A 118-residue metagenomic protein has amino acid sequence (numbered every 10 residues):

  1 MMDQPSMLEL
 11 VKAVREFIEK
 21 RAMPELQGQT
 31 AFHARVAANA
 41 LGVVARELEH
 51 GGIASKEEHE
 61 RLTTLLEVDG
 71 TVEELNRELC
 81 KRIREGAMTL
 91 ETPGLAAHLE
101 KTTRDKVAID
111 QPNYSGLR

Functional and structural regions predicted by a protein language model:
M1-F17: An acidic intrinsically disordered interaction segment
M2-S6, A22-Q29, H33, T64 (+2 more regions): Non-transmembrane, amphipathic alpha-helical segments
E9, A13, V36, A40-V43 (+3 more regions): Charged, amphipathic alpha-helical oligomerization/scaffolding segments
I18-E47: N-terminal interaction modules that seed assembly of large macromolecular complexes
M23, Q27-G28, E47-A54, M88-T89 (+2 more regions): Intrinsically disordered or highly flexible coil/loop and linker segments, enriched in small and charged/polar residues
N39-E49, G70, T103-V107: Short alpha-helix boundary/capping elements
G52-L90: Amphipathic protein-protein interaction modules
E74-R118: Amphipathic alpha-helical binding modules
